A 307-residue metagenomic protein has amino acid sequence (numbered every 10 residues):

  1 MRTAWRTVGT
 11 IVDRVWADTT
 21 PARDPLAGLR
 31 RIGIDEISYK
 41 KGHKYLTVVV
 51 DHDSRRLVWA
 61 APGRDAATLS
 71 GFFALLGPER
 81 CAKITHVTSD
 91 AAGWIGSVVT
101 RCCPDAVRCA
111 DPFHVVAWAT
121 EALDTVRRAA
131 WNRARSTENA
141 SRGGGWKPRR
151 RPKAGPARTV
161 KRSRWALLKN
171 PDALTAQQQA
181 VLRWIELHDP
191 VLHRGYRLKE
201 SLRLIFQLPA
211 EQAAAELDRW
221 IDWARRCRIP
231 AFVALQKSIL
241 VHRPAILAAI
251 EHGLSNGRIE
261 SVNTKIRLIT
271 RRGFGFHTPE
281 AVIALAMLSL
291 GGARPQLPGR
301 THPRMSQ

Functional and structural regions predicted by a protein language model:
M1-I11: Short, basic interhelical loop/turn and adjoining N-cap of the next helix at nucleic-acid- or acidic-partner-contacting
G9-P25: Short, solvent-exposed alpha-helical "recognition" segments
V12, W16, K40-K44, D51-S54 (+5 more regions): Acidic/histidine-rich catalytic cores and adjacent linkers of DNA breakage/strand-transfer/modification proteins
A27-K40: Two-metal-ion RNase H-like nuclease active-site motif
I32-G33, K83-T88, C109: Short catalytic-loop micro-motif centered on adjacent basic/acidic residues
D105-E121: Inter-helix linker motif
T120-N132: Short, surface-exposed amphipathic charged segments that create phosphate/polyanion-binding patches used for binding
